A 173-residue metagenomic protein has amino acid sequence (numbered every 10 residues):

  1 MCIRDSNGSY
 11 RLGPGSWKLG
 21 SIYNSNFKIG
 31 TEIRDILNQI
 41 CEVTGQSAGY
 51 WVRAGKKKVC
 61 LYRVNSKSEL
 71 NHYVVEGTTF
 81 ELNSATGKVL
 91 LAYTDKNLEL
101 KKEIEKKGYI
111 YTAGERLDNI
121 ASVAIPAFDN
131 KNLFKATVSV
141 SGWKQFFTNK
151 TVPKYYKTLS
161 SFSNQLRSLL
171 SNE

Functional and structural regions predicted by a protein language model:
M1-D5: Conserved small/polar residues in nucleotide/adenosyl-binding loops
N7, A48, S122-A124: Short loop/turn microsegments at loop-to-beta-strand junctions
N7, G55, K107, N130-K131: Residue-level recognition of short loop/turn positions
R11-K96: Amphipathic alpha-helical effector-binding/dimerization core of metabolite-sensing transcriptional regulators
E42-V43, G114-I120: Short loop/turn motifs at secondary-structure junctions and domain boundaries
N97-K102, K107-I110, D118-N119, A136-E173: Juxtadomain coupling helices with adjacent low-complexity linkers
V123-K131: A short, hydrophobic, proline-anchored segment that marks a local hinge/packing element in signaling and regulatory
